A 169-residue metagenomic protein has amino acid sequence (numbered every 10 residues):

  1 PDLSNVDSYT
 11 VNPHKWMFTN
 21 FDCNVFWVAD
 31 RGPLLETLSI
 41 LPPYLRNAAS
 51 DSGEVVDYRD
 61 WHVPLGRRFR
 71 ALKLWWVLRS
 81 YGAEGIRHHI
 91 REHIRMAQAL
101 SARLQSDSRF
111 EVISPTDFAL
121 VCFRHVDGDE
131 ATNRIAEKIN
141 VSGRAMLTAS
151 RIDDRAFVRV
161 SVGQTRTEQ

Functional and structural regions predicted by a protein language model:
D2-S108: Active-site C-terminal subdomain of aminotransferase-like
D7-S8, V25, E111, L120 (+2 more regions): Beta-sheet entry/capping signal
E36, G85-H89, I113-S114, A131 (+1 more regions): Extended hydrophobic-aromatic, low-complexity segments
L41-L45, S114-C122, R151-F157: A glycine-rich phosphate-binding loop feature that marks nucleotide/adenosyl-phosphate handling sites
L78, C122-D129, R144-Q169: Conserved PLP-binding active-site segment of the aspartate aminotransferase-like
A99, R103-D107, R134-A145: Generic non-transmembrane alpha-helical segments
Q105-P115, A149-S150: Flexible, glycine/charged-enriched surface loops at secondary-structure junctions
E111-I139: Conserved PLP-binding catalytic core of the aspartate aminotransferase-like
